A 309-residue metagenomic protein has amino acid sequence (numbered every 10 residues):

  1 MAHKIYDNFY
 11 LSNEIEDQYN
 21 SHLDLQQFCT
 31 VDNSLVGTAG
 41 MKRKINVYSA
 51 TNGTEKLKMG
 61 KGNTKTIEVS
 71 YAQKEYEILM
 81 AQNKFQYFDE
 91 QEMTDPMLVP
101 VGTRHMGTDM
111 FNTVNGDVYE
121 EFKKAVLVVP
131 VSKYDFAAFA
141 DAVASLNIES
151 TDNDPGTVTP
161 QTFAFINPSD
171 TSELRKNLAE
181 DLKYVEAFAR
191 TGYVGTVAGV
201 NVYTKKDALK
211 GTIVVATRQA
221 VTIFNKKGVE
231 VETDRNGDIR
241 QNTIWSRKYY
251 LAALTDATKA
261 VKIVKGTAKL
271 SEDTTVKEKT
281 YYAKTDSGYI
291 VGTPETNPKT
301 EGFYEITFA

Functional and structural regions predicted by a protein language model:
M1-Y71, V221, D238: N-terminal "assembly arms/tails" that initiate or stabilize quaternary assembly in self-assembling proteins
T54-K56, D95, E173-K176, A253-T255: Short helix/loop capping segments that flank catalytic or ligand/cofactor-binding pockets
E75-M93: Extended, low-charge hydrophobic alpha-helical regions
F88-T157, K262-K269: Alpha-helical scaffold segments that mediate packing/assembly in large oligomeric complexes
K124-T196: Extended, solvent-exposed, turn-rich assembly/linker loops in the middle of proteins
T191-N236: Glycine/small-residue-rich hydrophobic helix-like segments
D234-K277: Extended, compositionally biased alpha-helical segments that mediate assembly or anchoring
S271-A309: Surface-exposed receptor/substrate recognition regions of extracellular proteins
